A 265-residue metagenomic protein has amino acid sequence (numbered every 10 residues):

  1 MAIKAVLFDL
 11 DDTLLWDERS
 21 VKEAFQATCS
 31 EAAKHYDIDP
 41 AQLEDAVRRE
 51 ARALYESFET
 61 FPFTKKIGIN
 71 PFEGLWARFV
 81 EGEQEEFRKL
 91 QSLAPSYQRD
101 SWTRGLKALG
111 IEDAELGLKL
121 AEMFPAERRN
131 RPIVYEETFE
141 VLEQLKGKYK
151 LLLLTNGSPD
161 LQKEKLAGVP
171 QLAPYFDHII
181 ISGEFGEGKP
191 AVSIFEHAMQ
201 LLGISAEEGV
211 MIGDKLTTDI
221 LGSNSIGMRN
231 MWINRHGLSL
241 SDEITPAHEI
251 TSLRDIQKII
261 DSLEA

Functional and structural regions predicted by a protein language model:
M1-V6, W16-R19, K34-A41, F139-E143 (+1 more regions): Asp-based, Mg2+/Mn2+-dependent phosphohydrolase catalytic module
I3-L10, L14-V134: N-terminal helical cap/lid subdomain that shapes the substrate entry/recognition surface in HAD-like hydrolases
G74-A77, L145, L152: Long, compositionally biased
